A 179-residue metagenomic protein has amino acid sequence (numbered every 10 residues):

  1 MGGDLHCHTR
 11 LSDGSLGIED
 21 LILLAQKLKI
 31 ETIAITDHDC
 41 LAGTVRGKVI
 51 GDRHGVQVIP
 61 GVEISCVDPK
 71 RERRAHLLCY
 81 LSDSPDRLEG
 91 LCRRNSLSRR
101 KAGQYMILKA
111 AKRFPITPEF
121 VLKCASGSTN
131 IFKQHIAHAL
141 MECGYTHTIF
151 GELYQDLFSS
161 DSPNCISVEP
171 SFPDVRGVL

Functional and structural regions predicted by a protein language model:
M1-E72, D156-G177: An N-terminally biased module of ancient metal coordination in phosphate/nucleic-acid-related enzymes
G3-D4, I30, S82, E89 (+1 more regions): Generic signal for short, ordered secondary-structure residues within or immediately flanking folded domains
D4-G17, K101-L179: Domain-core and long-helix interface of multi-subunit machines
I18-L21, L77-Y80, S84, I107-A110: Membrane-targeting and insertion segments and their boundary/processing signals
K27-I30, V58-P60, D83-D86, A102-Y105: Glycine-rich loops and low-complexity Gly/Arg-rich segments that provide flexible linkers or classic glycine-based
I33-H38, I64-C66, E89-R93, I107-K112: Short C-terminal domain-edge/linker segments immediately following a structured domain
V62, L81-D83, F114: Generic hydrophobic/packing signal
V67-R94, S98-R100, H138-S162: Active-site gating loops and adjacent loop-to-helix segments of metal-dependent hydrolytic enzymes
